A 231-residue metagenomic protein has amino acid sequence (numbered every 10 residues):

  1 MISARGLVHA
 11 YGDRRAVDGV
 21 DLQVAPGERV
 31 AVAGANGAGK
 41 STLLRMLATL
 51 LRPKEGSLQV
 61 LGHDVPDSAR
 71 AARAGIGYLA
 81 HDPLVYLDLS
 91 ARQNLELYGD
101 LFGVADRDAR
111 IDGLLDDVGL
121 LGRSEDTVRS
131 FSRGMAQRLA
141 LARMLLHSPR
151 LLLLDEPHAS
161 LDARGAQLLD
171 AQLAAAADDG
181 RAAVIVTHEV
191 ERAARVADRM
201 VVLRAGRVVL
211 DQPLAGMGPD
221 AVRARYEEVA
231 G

Functional and structural regions predicted by a protein language model:
A33-A35: The feature captures the beta-strand-to-loop junction immediately N-terminal to the Walker
A48: Helix-to-loop junction immediately C-terminal to a conserved catalytic motif
G56-D64, A72: Conserved ABC transporter NBD signature motif
E96, D100-R123: Conserved ABC ATPase "signature" region
L152-D155: Catalytic Walker B motif of ABC-type/P-loop ATPase nucleotide-binding domains
T187-H188: H-loop/switch region of ABC-family ATPase nucleotide-binding domains
